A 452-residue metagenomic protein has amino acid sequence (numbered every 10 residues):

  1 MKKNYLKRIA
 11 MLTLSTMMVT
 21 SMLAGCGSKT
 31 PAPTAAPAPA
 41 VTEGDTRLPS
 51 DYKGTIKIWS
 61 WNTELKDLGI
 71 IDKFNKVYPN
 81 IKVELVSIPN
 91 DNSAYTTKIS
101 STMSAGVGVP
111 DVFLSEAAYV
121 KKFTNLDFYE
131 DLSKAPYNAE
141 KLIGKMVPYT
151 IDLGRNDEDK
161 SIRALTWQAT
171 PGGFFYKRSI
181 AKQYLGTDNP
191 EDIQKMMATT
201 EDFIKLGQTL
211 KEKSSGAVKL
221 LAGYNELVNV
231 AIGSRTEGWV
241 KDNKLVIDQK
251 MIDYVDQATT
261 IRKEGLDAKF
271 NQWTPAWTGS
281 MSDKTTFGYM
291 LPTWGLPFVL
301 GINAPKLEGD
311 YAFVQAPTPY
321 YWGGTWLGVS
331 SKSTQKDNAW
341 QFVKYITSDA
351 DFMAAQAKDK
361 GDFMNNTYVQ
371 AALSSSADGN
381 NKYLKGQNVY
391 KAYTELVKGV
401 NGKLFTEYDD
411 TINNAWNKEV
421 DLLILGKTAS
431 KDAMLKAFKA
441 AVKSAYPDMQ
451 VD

Functional and structural regions predicted by a protein language model:
M1-T55, K443-D452: Short, low-complexity disordered leader/linker segments with a strong preference for bacterial N-terminal type II
A38-R47, A117-G173, E201, E308-V314 (+1 more regions): Hinge/lid segment of periplasmic solute-binding proteins
E43, D51-T63, I81-S87, D111-V112: Short, well-ordered beta-strand elements
S50, L65, P297, Y320-Y321 (+2 more regions): Mature extracytoplasmic/periplasmic domains
K76-M146, Q183-Y184, S280, F287-G288: Extracytoplasmic "Venus flytrap"/periplasmic binding protein-like
A117-S133, P148-D192, A222-D242, Y321-V329 (+2 more regions): Periplasmic solute-binding protein
I204-K211, K241-T274, A312: Glycine-centered hinge/linker elements that transmit conformational signals in sensory and ligand-binding systems
K382-K443, P447: C-terminal capping/gating helix-and-loop segments adjacent to ligand/active sites or protein-protein/ligand interfaces
